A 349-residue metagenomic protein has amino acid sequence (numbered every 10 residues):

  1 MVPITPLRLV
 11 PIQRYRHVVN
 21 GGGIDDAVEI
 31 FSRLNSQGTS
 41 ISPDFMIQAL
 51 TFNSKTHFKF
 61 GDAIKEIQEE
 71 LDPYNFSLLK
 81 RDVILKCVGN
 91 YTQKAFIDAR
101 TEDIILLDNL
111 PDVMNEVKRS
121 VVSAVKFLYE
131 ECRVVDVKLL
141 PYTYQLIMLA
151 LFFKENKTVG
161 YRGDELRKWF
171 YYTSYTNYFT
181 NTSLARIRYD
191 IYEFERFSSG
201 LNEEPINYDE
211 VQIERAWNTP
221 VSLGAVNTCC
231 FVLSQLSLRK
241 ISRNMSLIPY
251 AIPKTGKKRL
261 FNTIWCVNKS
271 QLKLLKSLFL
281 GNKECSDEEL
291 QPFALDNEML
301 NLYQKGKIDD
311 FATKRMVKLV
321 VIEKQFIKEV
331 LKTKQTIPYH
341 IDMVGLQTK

Functional and structural regions predicted by a protein language model:
M1-A95, L140, G160, L166-T173 (+3 more regions): Basic- and aromatic-enriched surface patches that contact anionic nucleotides/nucleic acids
I4, V134-K138, I252-T255: Generic recognition of flexible, low-complexity loop/linker segments
N20-G21, K154, N268-S270: Short, flexible beta-strand-to-coil junctions
F60, V226, Q271-L272: Short amphipathic alpha-helical segments that mediate assembly, nucleic-acid/protein binding, or membrane association
P73-E214: A cross-family structural signal marking well-folded subdomains
Y175-V267: Intrinsically disordered, low-complexity N-proximal targeting/linker segments that flank membranes
P249-Y250, T255-P292: Short beta-strand-alpha-helix junction that forms the catalytic/metal-binding core of metal-dependent nuclease domains
